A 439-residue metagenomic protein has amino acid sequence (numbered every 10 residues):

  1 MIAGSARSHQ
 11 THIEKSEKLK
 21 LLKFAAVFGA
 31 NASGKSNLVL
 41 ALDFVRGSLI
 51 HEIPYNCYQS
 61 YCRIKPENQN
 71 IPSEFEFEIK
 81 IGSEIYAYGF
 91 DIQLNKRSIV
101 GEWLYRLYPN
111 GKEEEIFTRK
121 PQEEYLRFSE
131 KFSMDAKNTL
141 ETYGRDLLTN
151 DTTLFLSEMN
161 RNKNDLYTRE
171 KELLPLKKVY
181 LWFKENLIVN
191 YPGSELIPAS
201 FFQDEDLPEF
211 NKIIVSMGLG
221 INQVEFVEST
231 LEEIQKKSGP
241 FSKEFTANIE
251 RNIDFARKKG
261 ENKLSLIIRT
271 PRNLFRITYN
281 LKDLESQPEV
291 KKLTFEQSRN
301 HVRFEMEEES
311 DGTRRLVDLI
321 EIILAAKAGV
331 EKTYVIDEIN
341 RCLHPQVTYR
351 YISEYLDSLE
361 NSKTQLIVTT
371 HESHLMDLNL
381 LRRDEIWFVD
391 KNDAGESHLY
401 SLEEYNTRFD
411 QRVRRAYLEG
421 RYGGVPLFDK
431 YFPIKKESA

Functional and structural regions predicted by a protein language model:
M1-H51, Q287-P433, S438-A439: Switch/communication elements of ASCE P-loop NTPase nucleotide-binding domains
M1-K23, Y180-T333, E404, G420: Conserved NTPase motor "head" modules and their coupling/switch loops across ABC/AAA+ ATPases, GTPases, and GHKL ATPases
Q10-K20, F24-A26, A30, S36-R97: Conserved P-loop NTP-binding catalytic core
N56-Y61, T270-I277, T370-S373: Short Pro/Gly-enriched beta-strand edge/turn motifs at strand-loop
N70-E74, N95-V100, S286-K292, R382-R383: A short, compositionally biased
F75-K80, L104, F295-Q297: Short beta-strand segments that buttress and anchor functional surface loops
G82-Y86, G111-E113, N300-V302, G395-E396: Short acidic/polar mixed-charge low-complexity motifs
A87-N248: Electropositive, glycine-dotted interaction segments that contact anionic polymers or phosphate-rich ligands
